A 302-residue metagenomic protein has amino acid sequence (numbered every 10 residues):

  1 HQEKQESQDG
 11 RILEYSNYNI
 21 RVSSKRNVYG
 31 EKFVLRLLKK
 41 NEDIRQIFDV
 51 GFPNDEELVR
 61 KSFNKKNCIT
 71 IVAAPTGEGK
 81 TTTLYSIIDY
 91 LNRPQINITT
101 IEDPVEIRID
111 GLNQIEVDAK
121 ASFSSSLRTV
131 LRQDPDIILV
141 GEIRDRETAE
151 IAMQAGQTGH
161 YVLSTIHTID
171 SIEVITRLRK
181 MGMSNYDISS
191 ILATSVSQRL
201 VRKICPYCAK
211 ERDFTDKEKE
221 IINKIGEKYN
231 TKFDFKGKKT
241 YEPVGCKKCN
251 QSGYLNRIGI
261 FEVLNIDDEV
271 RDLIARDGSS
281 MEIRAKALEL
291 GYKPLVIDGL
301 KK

Functional and structural regions predicted by a protein language model:
H1-K302: Short, flexible helix-loop junctions that flank or precede catalytic/ligand sites
